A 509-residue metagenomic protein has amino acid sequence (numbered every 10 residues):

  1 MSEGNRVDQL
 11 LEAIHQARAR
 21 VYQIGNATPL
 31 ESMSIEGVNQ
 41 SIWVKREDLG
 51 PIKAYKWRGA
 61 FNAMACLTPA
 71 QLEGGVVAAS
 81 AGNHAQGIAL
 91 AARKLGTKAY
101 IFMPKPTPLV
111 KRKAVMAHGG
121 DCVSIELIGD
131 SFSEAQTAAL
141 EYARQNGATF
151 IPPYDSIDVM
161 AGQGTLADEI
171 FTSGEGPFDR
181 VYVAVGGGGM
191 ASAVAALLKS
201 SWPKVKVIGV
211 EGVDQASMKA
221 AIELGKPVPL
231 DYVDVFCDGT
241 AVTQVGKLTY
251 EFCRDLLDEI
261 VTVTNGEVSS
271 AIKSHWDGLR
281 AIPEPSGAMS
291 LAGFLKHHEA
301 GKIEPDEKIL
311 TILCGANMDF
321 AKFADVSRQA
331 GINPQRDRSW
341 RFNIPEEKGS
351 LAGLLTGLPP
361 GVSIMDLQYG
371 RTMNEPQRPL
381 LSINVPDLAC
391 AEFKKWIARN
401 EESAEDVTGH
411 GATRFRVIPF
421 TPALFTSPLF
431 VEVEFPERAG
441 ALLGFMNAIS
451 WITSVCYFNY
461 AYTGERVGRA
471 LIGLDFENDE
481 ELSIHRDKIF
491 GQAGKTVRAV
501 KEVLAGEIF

Functional and structural regions predicted by a protein language model:
M1-G444, A448-F509: PLP-dependent amino-acid enzyme catalytic core
